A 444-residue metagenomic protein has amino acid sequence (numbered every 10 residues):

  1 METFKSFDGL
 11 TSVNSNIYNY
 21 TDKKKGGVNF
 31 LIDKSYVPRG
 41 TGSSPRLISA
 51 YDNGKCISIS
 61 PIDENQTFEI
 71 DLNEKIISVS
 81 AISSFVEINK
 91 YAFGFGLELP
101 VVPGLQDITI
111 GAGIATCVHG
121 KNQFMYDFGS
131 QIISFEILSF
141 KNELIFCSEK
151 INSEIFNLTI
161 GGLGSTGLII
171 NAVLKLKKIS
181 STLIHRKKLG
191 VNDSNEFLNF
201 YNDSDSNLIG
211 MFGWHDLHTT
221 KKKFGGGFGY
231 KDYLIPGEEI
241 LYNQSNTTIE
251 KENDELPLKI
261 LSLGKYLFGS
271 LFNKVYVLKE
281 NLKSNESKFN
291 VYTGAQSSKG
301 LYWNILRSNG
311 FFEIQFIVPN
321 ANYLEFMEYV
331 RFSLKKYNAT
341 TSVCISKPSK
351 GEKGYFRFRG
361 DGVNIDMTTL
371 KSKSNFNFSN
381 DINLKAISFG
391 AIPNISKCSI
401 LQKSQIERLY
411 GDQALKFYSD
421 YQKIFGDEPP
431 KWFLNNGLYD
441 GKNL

Functional and structural regions predicted by a protein language model:
D8-D107, C117-N122, S346, I395-C398: Glycine-rich N-terminal segment of FAD-binding domains in flavoprotein oxidoreductases, spanning the beta-loop-helix
A81, Y323, L334-Y337, N364-D366 (+1 more regions): Extended C-terminal subregions enriched in glycine
A115, I133-E325, Y329-F332: C-terminal substrate-binding/cap subdomain adjacent to the FAD-binding core in PCMH-type and related FAD-linked
G210-D216, F311-F316, A339-E352, P393-S399: A short glycine-rich, hydrophobically flanked beta-strand micro-motif that places a catalytic Asp/Glu for divalent metal
F224-Y233, K283-F289, G351-V363, I406-L415: Short glycine/threonine-rich loop-to-helix capping motif typified by GTGT followed within a few residues by an Asp-Pro
G300, S374-N380, I387-L444: Activity-critical C-terminal alpha-helical subdomain
F316-T369: C-terminal structural cap/anchor segments
